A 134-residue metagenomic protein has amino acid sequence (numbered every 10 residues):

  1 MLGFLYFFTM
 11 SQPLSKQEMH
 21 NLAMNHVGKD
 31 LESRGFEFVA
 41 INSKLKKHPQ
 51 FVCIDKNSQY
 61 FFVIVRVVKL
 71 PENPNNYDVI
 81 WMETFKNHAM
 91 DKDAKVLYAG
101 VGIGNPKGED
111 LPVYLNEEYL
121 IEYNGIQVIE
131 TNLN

Functional and structural regions predicted by a protein language model:
M1-Y6, K92-K95: Hydrophobic alpha-helical signal peptides and transmembrane signal-/tail-anchor segments that drive secretory-pathway
F4-I41: Acidic-basic catalytic patches of nuclease active cores, encompassing PD-(D/E)XK and other metal-cofactor nuclease
L45-P49: Short acidic/glycine-enriched loop/turn segments that link adjacent beta-strands
Q50-F51, G108: Short Asp/Glu-rich motifs
V52-I64: Active-site beta-strand-loop-beta-strand hairpin of nuclease catalytic cores that positions key catalytic residues
V63-N76: Short beta-strand-loop-alpha-helix junction that forms the active-site gateway of nucleic-acid-processing nucleases
N75-K92: Short, charged, amphipathic alpha-helix that recurs within catalytic cores of restriction-modification and other
K95-N134: Domain-level recognition of nuclease-like catalytic cores that cleave nucleotide substrates
